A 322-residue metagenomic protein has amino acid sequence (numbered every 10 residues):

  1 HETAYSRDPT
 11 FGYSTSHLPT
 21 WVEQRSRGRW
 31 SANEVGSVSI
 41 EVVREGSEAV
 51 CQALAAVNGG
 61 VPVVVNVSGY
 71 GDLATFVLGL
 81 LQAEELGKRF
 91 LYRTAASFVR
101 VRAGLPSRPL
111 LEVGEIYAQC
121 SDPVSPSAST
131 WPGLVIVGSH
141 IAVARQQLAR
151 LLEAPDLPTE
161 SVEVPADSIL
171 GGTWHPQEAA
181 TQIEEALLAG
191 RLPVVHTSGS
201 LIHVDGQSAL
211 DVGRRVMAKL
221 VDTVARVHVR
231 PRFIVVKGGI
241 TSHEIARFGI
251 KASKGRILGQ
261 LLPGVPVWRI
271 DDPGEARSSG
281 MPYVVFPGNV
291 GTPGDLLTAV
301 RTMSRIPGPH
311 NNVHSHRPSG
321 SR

Functional and structural regions predicted by a protein language model:
H1-L73, M303-R317, R322: Cap/lid and interdomain-hinge subdomains that line or gate substrate/regulatory clefts in soluble alpha/beta enzymes
H1-S16, R230-P231, V236-G239, H243-G294 (+2 more regions): Active-site histidine-anchored catalytic micro-motif
W30-S37, V63-V67, F90-A95, R100 (+5 more regions): General beta-strand structural signal in soluble alpha/beta enzymes
L54-N58, L81-L86, Y117, P123-S129 (+5 more regions): Solvent-exposed alpha-helices and their adjacent loops that cap or buttress functional pockets in soluble metabolic
G60-V64, R89-L91, P132-L134, G190-V194 (+2 more regions): Residue-level preference for the first positions of well-ordered beta-strands
V61-K88, R93: Active-site pocket-lining segments that scaffold enzyme catalytic pockets across diverse folds
L81-S161: Acidic, glycine-rich loop-and-beta core segments that form the ion-binding/anion-interacting portion of active sites
P176, T181-I240: C-terminal structural cap/anchor segments
